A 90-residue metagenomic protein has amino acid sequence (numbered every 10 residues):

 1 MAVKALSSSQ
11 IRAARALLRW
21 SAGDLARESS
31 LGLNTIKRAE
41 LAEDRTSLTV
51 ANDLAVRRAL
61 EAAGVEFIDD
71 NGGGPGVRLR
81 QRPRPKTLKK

Functional and structural regions predicted by a protein language model:
M1-R12: N-terminal leader/targeting segments
A2, V65-K90: Helix-turn-helix/homeodomain-like alpha-helical modules used for DNA recognition and transcription-factor dimerization
K4, L18, T49-N52: Short, conserved glycine- and acidic-residue-centered signature motifs in active-site or ligand-binding loops
I11-D24, K86-T87: Short basic helix-loop element that most often maps to the first helix and adjoining turn of HTH DNA-binding modules
A14, E28, A39: Residues in the recognition helix of alpha-helical DNA-binding motifs
L31-L48: Recognition helix of helix-turn-helix/homeodomain-like DNA-binding domains that insert into the DNA major groove
V50-F67: DNA major-groove recognition helix of helix-turn-helix/homeodomain DNA-binding modules
